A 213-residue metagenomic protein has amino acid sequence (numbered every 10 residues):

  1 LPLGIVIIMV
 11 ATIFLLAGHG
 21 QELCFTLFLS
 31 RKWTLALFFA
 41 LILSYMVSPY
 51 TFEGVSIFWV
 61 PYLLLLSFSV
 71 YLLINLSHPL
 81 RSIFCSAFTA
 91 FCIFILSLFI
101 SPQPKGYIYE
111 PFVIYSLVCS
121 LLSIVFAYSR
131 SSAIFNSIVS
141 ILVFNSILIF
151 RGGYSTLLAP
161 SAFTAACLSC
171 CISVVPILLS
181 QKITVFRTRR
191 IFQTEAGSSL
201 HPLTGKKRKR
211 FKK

Functional and structural regions predicted by a protein language model:
L1-I8, S56-L66, I108-S116, A159-S169: Alpha-helical transmembrane segments of polytopic membrane proteins
L1-I8, V125-K213: C-terminal transmembrane helix-loop-helix hairpin of multi-pass membrane proteins
P2-C24: N-terminal signal-anchor/start-transfer transmembrane helix
C24-L29, T51-V55, N75-F84: Interfacial helix-loop-helix linkers and transmembrane-helix boundary segments in multi-pass membrane proteins
R31-V55: A generic, lipid-embedded transmembrane alpha helix
F38-V47, A90-L98, S140-F150: Aromatic-anchored segments of alpha-helical transmembrane domains
E53, Q103-Y107, G152-L157: Membrane-interface helix termini and inter-helical loops of multi-pass transporters
W59-L65, V70-I138: Membrane-proximal helix-loop-helix units in multi-pass membrane proteins
